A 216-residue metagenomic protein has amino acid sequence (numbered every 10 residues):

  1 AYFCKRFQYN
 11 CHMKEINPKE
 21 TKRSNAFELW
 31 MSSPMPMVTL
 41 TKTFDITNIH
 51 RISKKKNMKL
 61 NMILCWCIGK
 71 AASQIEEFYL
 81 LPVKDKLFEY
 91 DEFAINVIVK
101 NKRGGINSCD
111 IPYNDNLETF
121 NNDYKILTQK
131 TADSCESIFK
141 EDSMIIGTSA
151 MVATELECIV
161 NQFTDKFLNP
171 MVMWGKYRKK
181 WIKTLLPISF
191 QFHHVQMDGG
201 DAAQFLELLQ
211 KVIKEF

Functional and structural regions predicted by a protein language model:
Y2-K5, Y9: Short, positively charged and aromatic/hydrophobic N-terminal segments
M13-K59: N-terminal beta-alpha "docking/capping" segments at the starts of catalytic domains in thioester/acy l-group-handling
V38-T41, I49-K56, G104-E118, M197: Acyl-group handling in specialized metabolite and lipid biosynthesis
I49-Q74, L186-F205: Acyl activation and transfer enzymes in specialized metabolism, enriched for ANL adenylate-forming modules
F78-D110, E141-D142: Small-residue-rich loop/turn and linker elements
N101-L156: Helical lid/core segments from catalytic subdomains that handle acyl or acyl-like groups
K140-E155, P170-E207: Histidine-centered acyl-transfer/condensation active-site motif and its immediate structural neighborhood
L209-F216: A common structural junction motif
